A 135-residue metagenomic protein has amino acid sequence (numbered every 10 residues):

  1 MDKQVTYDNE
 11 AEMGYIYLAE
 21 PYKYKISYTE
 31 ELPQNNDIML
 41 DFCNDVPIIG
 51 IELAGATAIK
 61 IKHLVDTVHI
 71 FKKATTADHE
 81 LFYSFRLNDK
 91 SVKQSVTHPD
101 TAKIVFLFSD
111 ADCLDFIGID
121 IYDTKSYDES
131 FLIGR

Functional and structural regions predicted by a protein language model:
M1-N36, A58-I59, K73-R135: Intrinsically disordered terminal and processing segments
I38-I61: Short, well-structured hydrophobic secondary-structure segments
A58-I70: A short, polar/charged loop-to-alpha-helix boundary motif
